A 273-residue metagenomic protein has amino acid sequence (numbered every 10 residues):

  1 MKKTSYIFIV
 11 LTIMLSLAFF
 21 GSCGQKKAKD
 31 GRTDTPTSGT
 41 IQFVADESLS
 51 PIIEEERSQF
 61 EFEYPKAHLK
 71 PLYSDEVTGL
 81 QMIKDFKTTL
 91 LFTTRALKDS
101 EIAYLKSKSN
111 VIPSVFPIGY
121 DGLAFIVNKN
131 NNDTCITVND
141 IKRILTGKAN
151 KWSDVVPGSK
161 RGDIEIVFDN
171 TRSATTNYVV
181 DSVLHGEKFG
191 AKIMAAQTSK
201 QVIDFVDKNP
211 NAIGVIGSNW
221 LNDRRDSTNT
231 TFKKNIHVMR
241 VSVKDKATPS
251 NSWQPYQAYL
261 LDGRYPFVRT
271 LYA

Functional and structural regions predicted by a protein language model:
M1-V10: Bacterial N-terminal signal peptides that target proteins for export
L11-L17: Core hydrophobic alpha-helical transmembrane segments of single-pass membrane proteins
A18-S22: C-terminal motif of bacterial Sec signal peptides marking the signal peptidase cleavage site
C23-V77, Q81-K84, F116-G119, I126-A273: Exported/periplasmic ABC-transporter solute-binding proteins
V77-K108, R224-D226: Pocket-flanking alpha-helical
N110-S114: Periplasmic N-terminal soluble interaction domains immediately after the signal peptide in Gram-negative
